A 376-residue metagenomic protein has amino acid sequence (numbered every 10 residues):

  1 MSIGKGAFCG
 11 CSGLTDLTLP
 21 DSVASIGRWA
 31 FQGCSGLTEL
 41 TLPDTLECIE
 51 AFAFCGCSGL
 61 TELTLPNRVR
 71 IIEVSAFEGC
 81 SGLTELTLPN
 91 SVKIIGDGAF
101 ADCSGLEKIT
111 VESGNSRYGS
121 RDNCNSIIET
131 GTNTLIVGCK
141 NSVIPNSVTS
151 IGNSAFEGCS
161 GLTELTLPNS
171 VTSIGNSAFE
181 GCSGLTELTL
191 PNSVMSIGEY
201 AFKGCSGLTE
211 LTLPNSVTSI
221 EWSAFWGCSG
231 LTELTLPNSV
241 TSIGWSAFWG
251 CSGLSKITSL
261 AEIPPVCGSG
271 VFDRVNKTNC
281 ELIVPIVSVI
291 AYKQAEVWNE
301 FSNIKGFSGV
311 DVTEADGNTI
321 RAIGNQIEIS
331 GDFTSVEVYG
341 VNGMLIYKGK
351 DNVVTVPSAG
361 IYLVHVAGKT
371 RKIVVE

Functional and structural regions predicted by a protein language model:
M1-S2, S12-S25, S35-C48, S58-I71 (+10 more regions): Structural signature of tandem-repeat unit edges
G4-C9, G27-Q32, E50-C55, E73-E78 (+7 more regions): Consensus positions within tandem repeat domains that build extended binding/scaffold surfaces
F8, F31, F54, F77 (+7 more regions): First exposed extracellular module after export/assembly in secreted or surface-exposed proteins
I95-R117, G309-V312, S335-Y339, L345-Y347: Short, basic/low-complexity N-terminal boundary segments at the transition from targeting/disordered tails
V137-C139, I290, Q294-V297, K350-D351 (+2 more regions): Short, surface-exposed terminal/edge motifs of secreted or surface/virion proteins that either
V143-I144, G152-F156, E337-V341: Extended Gly/Ser/Thr-rich low-complexity repeat segments, especially those forming or decorating extracellular
K293-G309: A recurrent domain-boundary module in secreted/ectodomain proteins
D311-E376: C-terminal outer-membrane/trafficking sorting elements
